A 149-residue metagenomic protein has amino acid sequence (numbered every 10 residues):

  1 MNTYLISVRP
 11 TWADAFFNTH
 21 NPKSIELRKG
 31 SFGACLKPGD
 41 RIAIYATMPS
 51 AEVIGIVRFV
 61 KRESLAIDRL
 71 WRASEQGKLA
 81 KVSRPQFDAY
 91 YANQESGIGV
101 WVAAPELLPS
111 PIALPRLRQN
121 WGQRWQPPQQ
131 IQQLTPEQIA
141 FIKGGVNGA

Functional and structural regions predicted by a protein language model:
M1-S50, S110-A149: Compositionally biased, charged N-terminal/linker segments
I54-I139: Aromatic- and Lys/Arg-enriched surface recognition patch
